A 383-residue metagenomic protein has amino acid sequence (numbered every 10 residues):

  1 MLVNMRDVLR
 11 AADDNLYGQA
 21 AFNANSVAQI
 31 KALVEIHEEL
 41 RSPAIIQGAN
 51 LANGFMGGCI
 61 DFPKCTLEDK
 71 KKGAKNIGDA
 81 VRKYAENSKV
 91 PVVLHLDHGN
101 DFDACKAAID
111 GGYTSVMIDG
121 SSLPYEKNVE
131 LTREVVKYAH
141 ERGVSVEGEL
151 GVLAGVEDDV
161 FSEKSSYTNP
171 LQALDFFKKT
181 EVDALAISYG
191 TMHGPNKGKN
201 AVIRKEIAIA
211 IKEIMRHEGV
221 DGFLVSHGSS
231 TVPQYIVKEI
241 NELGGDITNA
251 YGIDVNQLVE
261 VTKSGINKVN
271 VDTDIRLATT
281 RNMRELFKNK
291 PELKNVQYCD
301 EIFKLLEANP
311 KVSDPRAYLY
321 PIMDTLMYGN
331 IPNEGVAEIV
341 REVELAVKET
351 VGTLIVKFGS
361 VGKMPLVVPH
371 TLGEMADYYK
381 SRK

Functional and structural regions predicted by a protein language model:
M1-M5, F22-N25, A346: N-terminal amphipathic alpha-helix initiation
V3-N15, V27-K89, G99-F223, Q234-E239 (+3 more regions): Alpha/beta enzyme core
L16, D300-E301, L306-K383: C-terminal extensions of enzymes
Q19, V92, R142-E149, D221-F223 (+3 more regions): Flexible, glycine/charged-enriched surface loops at secondary-structure junctions
Q19-N23, V93-H95, M117, L224-S226 (+2 more regions): Short catalytic-loop micro-motif centered on adjacent basic/acidic residues
F22-Q29, T273: Conserved phosphate/anionic-ligand binding catalytic regions in large, soluble enzymes, centered on
G58-F62, E130-K137, K197, T262 (+2 more regions): C-terminal helical cap(s) of enzyme catalytic domains, especially alpha/beta-barrels
M215-S226, T231-G329: Catalytic-face loop-and-helix region of soluble metabolic enzyme cores
